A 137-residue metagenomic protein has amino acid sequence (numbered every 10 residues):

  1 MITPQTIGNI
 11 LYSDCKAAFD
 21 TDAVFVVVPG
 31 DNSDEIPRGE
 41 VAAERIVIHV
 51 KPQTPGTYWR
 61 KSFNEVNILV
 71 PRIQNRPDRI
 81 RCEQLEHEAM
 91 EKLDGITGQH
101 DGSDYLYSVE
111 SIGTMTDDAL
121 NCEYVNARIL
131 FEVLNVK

Functional and structural regions predicted by a protein language model:
M1-T57, E91, I96-D101: Small/polar-rich, solvent-exposed N-terminal microdomains that initiate assembly or binding
I2-S13, N32, N67-D78, N135-K137: Short N-terminal helix-initiation segments at or just after the protein's N-terminus
A17, F25, G39, M90-K137: Acidic-leaning, charged glycine-interspersed low-complexity segments
I46-V47, N64, Y107, A127: A broad, low-specificity signal marking well-ordered, structured residues that form hydrophobic/aromatic
V50-T54, R72, G113-T116: Short, well-ordered turn and helix-capping elements at secondary-structure junctions
Q53-W59, D117-C122: Short, solvent-exposed beta-strand/turn "edge" segments of beta-rich domains on protein surfaces
Y58-R76, E123-L134: Oligomerization/assembly interface segments of phage tail-like spikes and tubes
P71-G95: Mid-chain, well-packed structural core segment of small domains
